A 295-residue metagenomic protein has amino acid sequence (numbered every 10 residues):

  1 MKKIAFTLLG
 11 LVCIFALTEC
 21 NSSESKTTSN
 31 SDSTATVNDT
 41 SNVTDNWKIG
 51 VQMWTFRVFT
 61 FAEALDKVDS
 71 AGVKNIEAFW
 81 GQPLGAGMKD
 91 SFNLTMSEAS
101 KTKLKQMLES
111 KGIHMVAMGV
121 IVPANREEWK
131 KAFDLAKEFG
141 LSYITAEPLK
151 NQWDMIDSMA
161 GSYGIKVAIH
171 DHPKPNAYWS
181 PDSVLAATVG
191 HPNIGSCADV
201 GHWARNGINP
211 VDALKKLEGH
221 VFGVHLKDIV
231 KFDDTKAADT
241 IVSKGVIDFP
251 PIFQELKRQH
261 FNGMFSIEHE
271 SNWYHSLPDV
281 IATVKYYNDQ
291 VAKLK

Functional and structural regions predicted by a protein language model:
K2-I4, C20-M53, R57-N75, S110 (+5 more regions): Histidine-acidic metal/acid-base catalytic patches
L8-A16: Bacterial N-terminal signal peptides
T55-V58, Q82-G85, V120-A124, K150-Q152 (+4 more regions): Solvent-exposed loop/turn segments at secondary-structure junctions within structured extracellular/periplasmic domains
I76-F79, M115-M118, T145-A146, M264-I267: Short beta-strand segments at enzyme active-site cores
A78-K103: Glycine-rich, proline-tolerant flexible connector loops at the mouths of alpha/beta enzymes
G87-S91, T95, R126-K130, S276-L277: Metal-dependent catalytic neighborhoods of phosphoester/phosphodiester hydrolases
L94-K101, A146, A177, V242 (+2 more regions): Flexible, glycine- and charge-enriched loops at secondary-structure boundaries
M107, K111-G195, A204-G207: Active-site acidic/histidine proton-transfer and metal-coordination neighborhood in alpha/beta enzyme cores
